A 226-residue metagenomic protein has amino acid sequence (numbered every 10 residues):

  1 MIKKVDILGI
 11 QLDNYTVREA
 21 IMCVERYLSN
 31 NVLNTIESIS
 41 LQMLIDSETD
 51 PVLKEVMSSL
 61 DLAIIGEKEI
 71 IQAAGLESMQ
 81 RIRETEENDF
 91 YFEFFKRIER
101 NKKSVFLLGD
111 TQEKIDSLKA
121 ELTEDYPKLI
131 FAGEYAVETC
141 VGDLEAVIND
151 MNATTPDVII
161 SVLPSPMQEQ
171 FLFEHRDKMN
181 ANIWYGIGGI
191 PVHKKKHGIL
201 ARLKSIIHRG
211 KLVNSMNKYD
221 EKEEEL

Functional and structural regions predicted by a protein language model:
M1-R83: N-terminal nucleotide/polyanion-binding subdomain common to many enzyme families
L41-M43, L163-M167, I190: Short glycine-rich anion-binding loops that position phosphate/pyrophosphate groups of nucleotides and phosphorylated
L53-S59, E169-I190: A short, gly/pro- and small-residue-rich
I70-L144, D150, T154: Conserved beta-alpha
I70-Q72, M167-Q168, I190-K195: Short gly/pro/ser/thr-enriched loop/turn and capping motifs at secondary-structure boundaries
E138-G142, N180-V213: Short, flexible loop segments at boundaries between secondary-structure elements
M151, T155-S165, A181: Proline-aspartate-enriched helix->loop->beta-strand connector
V213-L226: A charged, well-structured terminal subsegment
